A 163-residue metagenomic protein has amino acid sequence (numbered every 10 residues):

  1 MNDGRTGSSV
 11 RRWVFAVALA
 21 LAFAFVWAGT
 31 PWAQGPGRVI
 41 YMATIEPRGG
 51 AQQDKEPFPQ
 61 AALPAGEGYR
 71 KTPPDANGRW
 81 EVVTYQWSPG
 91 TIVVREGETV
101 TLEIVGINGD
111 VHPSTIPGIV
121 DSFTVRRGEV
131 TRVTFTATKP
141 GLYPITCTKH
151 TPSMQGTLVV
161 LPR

Functional and structural regions predicted by a protein language model:
M1-D75: Extracytoplasmic entry segments of secretory-pathway proteins
Q34-G50, P59-G66, K71, G109 (+1 more regions): Extracellular/periplasmic metallocenter environments
L63-T99: N-terminal edge beta-strand
A76-R79, N108-G109, D121: Short amphipathic alpha-helical segments, especially helix-boundary/capping motifs
P89-I92, V120-T124, T134: Beta-strand-rich interaction surfaces with strong enrichment in secreted/lumenal proteins
V100, D110-H112: Short beta-strand/loop motifs in extracellular/secreted proteins, especially within beta-sandwich accessory domains
I104-G106: Asparagine-centered strand-capping/turn motif at beta-strand->loop junctions
H112-G118: Change to "...patches in solvent-exposed regions of secreted, membrane-anchored, or virion-exposed structural
